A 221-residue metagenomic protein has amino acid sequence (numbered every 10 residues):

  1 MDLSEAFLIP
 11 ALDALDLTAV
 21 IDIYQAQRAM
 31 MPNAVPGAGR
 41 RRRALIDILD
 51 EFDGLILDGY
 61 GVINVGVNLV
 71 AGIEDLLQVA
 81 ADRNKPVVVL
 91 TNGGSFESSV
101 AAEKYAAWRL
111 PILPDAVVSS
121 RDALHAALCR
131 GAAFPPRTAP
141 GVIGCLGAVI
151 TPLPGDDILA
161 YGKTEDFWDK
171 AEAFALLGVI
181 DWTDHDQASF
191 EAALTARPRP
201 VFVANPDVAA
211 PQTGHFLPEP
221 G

Functional and structural regions predicted by a protein language model:
M1-G221: HAD-like aspartate-dependent phosphatase fold
